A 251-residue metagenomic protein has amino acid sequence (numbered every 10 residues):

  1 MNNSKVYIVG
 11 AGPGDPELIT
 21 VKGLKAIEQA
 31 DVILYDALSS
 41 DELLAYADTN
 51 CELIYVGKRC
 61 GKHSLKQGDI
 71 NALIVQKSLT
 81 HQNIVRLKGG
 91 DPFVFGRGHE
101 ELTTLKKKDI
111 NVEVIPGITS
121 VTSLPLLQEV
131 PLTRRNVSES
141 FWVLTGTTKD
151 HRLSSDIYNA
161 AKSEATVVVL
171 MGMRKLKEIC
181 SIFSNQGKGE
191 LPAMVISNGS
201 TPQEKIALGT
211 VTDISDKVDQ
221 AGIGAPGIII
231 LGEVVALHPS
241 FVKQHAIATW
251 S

Functional and structural regions predicted by a protein language model:
M1-P16, V21-I115, D213-S215: Class I S-adenosyl-L-methionine
S4-V6, T80-I84, S140, K149-S251: A contiguous loop/helix-start segment that scaffolds small-molecule binding in enzyme catalytic cores
L18, K22, L38, L65-I70 (+8 more regions): Conserved active-site and cofactor/substrate-binding residues in soluble primary-metabolism enzymes
L24, A45, Q76, L132-R134 (+3 more regions): Short secondary-structure boundary/capping segments
D41-E42, C60-H63, T119-S123, S140-V143 (+2 more regions): Short gly/pro/ser/thr-enriched loop/turn and capping motifs at secondary-structure boundaries
C51-K58, D109-E113, L132-E139, K188-V195: Short hydrophobic/aromatic-enriched beta-strand-loop microsegments
D91-S163, K205-L208, S251: Class I SAM-dependent methyltransferase SAM-binding "motif I" and its flanking Rossmann-like core
